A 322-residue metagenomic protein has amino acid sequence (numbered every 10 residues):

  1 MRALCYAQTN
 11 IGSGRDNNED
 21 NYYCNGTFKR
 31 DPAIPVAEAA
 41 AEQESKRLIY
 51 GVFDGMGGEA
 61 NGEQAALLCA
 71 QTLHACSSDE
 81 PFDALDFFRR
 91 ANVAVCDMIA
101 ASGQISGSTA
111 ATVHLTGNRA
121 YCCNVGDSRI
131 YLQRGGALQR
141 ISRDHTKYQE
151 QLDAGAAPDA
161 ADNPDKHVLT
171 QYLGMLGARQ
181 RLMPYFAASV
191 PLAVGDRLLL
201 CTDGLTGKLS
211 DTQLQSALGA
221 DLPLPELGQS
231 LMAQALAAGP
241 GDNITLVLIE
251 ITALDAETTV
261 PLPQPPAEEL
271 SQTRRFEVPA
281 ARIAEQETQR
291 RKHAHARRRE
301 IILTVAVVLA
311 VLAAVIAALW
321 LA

Functional and structural regions predicted by a protein language model:
M1-A322: PP2C/PPM-type serine/threonine phosphatase catalytic domain
